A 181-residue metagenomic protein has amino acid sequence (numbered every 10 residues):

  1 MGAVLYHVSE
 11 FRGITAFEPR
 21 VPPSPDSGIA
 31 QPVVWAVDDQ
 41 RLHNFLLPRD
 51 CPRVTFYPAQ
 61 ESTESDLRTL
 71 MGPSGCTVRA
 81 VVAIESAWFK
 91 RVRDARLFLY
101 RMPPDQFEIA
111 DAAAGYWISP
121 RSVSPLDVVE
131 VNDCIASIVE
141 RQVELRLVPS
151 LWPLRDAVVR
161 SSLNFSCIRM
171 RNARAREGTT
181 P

Functional and structural regions predicted by a protein language model:
M1-Q31, P48-R49: ADP-ribose/NAD+-binding catalytic cleft of ART/PARP-like enzymes
V4, V34-W35, L97-Y100: A broad, low-specificity signal marking well-ordered, structured residues that form hydrophobic/aromatic
E10-R12, A36, P104: Short, flexible loop/turn elements at secondary-structure junctions
P25-S27, V34, W88-V92: A general structural signal for short secondary-structure junctions and capping/turn motifs
D39: Long C-terminal interaction/binding lobes of large macromolecular proteins
L47-P181: Conserved NAD+-utilizing ADP-ribose enzyme module
